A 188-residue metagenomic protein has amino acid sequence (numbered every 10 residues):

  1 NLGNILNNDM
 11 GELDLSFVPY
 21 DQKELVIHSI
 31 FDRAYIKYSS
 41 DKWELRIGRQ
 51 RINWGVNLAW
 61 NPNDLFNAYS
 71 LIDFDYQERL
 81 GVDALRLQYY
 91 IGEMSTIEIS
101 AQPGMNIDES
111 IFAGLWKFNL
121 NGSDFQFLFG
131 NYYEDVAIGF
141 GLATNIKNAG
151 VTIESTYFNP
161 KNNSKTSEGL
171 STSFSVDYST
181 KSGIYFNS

Functional and structural regions predicted by a protein language model:
N1-T96: Outer membrane beta-barrel
D41-K42, A68-S188: Signature for the C-terminal beta-barrel architecture of outer-membrane proteins
